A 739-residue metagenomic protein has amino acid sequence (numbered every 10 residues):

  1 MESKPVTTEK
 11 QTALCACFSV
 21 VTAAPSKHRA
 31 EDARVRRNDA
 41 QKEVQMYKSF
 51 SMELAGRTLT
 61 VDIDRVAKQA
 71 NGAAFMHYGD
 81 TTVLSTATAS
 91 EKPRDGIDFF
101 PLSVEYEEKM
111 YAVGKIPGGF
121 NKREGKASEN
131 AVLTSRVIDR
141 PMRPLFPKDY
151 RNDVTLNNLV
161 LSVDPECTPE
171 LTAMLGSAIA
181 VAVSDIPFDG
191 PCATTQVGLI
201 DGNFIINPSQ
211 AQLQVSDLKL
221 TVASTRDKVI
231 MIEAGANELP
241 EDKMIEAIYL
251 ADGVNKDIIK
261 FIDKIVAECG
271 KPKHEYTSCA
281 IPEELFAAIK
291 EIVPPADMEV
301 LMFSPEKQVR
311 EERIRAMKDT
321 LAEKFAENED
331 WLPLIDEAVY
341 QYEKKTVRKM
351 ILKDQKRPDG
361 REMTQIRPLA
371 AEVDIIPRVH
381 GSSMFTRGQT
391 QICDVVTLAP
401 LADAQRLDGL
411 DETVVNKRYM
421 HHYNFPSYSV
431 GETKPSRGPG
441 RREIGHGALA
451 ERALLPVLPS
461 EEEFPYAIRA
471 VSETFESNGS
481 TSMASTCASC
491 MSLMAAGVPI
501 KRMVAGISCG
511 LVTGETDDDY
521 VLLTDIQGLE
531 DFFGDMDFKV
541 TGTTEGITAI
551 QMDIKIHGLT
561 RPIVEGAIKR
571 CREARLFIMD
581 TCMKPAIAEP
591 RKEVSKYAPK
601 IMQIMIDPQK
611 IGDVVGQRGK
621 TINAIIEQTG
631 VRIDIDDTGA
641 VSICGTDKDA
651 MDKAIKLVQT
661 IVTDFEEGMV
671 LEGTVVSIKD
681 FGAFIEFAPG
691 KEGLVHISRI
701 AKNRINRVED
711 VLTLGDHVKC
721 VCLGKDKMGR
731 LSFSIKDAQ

Functional and structural regions predicted by a protein language model:
C15-C17: Cysteine-centered motifs
V44-S90, E275-V414, P599-D613, T621 (+1 more regions): Extended amphipathic alpha-helical scaffolds
V44-T277: Long, basic N-terminal domains or extensions that often function in RNA/ssDNA interaction or organelle/cellular
A70-T155, V160-S162, C167, E233 (+4 more regions): Glycine-rich, flexible beta-strand/loop modules in the N-terminal catalytic cores of phosphate-handling
G72-A74, C167-D185, V373-V396, N478-V498 (+1 more regions): Conserved phosphate/anionic-ligand binding catalytic regions in large, soluble enzymes, centered on
N158, I230-G235, Y276-A280, E291-L301 (+6 more regions): Short, hydrophobic beta-strand segments
D185-L301, L493-K592: Mobile "lid/hinge" segments at catalytic clefts and subdomain interfaces of large enzymes
Y597-I601, P608-Q739: Single-stranded RNA-binding regions, centering on S1/OB-family and related RNA-binding modules
